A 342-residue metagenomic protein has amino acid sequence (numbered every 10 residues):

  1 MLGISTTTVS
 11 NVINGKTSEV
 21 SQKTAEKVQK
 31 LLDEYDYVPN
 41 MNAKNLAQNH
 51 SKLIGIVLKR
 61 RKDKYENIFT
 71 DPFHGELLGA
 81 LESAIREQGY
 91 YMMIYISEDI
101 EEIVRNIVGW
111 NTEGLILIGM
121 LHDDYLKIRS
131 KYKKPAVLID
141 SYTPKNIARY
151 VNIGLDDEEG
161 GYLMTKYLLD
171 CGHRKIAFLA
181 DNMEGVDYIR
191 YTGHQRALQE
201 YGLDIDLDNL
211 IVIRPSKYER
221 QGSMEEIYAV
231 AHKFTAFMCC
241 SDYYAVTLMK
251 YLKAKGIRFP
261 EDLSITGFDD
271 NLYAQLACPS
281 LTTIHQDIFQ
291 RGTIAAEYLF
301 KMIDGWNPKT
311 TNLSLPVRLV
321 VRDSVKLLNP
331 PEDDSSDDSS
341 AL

Functional and structural regions predicted by a protein language model:
M1-H50, A341-L342: N-terminal helix-turn-helix DNA-binding module of bacterial transcription factors
N49-K166, D170, E225-K233, Y243 (+1 more regions): Alpha-helical recognition/docking segments in bacterial nutrient-uptake and carbohydrate-utilization systems
S83-I96, A177-F178, Q195-Y218: Short beta-strand elements in bilobed, periplasmic/extracellular small-molecule ligand-binding domains
V151-F178, Y188, K217-E225, A245 (+1 more regions): Hydrophobic alpha-helical segments within soluble ligand-binding/sensing domains
Y162-Y201, T311-S324: An alpha-beta-alpha
R174-K175, I205-N209, F259-I265: Short acidic capping loops at alpha-helix termini that bridge into adjacent secondary structure
Q221-L342: Flexible loop/turn connectors
